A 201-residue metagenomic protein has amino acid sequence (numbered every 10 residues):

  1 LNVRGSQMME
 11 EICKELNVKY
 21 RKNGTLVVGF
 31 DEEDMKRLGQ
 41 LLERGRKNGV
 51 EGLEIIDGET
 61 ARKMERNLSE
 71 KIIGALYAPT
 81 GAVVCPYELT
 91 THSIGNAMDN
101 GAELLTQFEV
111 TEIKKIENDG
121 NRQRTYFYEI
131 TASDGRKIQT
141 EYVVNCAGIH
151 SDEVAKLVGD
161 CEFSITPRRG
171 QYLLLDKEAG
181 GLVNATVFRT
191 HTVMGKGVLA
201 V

Functional and structural regions predicted by a protein language model:
L1-M64, G197-V198: Dinucleotide-binding Rossmann-like beta1-alpha1 core, especially the glycine-rich loop that anchors the ADP
T25-G29, A75-Y77, Y172: Short aromatic/hydrophobic contact patches that present stacked aromatics for nucleic-acid/ligand binding
F30-D31, P86, A147-G148: Helix N-cap/beta->alpha junction signal
E54-D57, L104-T106, N145: General beta-strand structural signal in soluble alpha/beta enzymes
E65-S69: FAD-binding beta-loop-beta segment adjacent to the flavin cofactor pocket
L76-E117, R124-Y142: Helical element adjacent to the flavin cofactor pocket in flavoenzyme catalytic cores
I113-I116, Y126-V201: Flavin-dependent oxidoreductases
